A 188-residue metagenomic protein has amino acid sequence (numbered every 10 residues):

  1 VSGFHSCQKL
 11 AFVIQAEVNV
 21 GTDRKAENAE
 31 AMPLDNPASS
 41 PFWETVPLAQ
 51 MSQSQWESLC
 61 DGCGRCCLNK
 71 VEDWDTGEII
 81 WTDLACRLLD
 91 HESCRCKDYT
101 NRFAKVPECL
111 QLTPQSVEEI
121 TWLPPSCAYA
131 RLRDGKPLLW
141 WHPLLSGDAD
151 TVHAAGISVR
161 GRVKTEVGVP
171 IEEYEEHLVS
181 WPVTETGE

Functional and structural regions predicted by a protein language model:
N28-G62, V71-E188: Short loop/turn segments that flank or connect secondary-structure elements
